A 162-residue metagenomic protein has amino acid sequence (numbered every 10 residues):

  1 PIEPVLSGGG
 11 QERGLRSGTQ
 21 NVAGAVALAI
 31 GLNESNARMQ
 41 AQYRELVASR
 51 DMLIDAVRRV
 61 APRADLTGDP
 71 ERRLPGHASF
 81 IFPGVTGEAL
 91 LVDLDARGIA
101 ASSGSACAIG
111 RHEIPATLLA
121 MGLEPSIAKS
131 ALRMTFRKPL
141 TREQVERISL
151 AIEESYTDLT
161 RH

Functional and structural regions predicted by a protein language model:
P1-Y43: Conserved core segment of the aminotransferase class I/II
G10-E12, P75-H77, K129-R133: Short, solvent-exposed beta-strand edge segments and adjacent coil->beta transition regions
V22-A25, L32, R50, I54 (+5 more regions): A general structural signal for well-ordered alpha-helical segments in protein cores
L32-D55, D65-L74: Structural signature of PLP-dependent enzymes
V57-R58, L94: Hydrophobic C-terminal alpha-helix "anchor/cap" residues
D65-A116, A120: Conserved PLP-binding catalytic core of the aspartate aminotransferase-like
I109, E113-H162: PLP-dependent enzyme catalytic core of the Aspartate aminotransferase-like
